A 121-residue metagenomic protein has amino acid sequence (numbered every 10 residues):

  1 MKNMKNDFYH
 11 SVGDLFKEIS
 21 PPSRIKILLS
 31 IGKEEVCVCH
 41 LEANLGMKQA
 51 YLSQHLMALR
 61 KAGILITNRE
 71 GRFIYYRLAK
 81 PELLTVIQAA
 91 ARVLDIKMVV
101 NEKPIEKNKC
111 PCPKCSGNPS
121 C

Functional and structural regions predicted by a protein language model:
M1-F8, S30-K33, K61, P81-C121: C-terminal regulatory/oligomerization modules of transcriptional regulators
H10-Y51, E70-L83: N-terminal helix-turn-helix DNA-binding core of bacterial DNA-binding proteins
A43, R60-K61: Alpha-helical residues within the helix-turn-helix
H55: Residues within the DNA-recognition helix of helix-turn-helix
